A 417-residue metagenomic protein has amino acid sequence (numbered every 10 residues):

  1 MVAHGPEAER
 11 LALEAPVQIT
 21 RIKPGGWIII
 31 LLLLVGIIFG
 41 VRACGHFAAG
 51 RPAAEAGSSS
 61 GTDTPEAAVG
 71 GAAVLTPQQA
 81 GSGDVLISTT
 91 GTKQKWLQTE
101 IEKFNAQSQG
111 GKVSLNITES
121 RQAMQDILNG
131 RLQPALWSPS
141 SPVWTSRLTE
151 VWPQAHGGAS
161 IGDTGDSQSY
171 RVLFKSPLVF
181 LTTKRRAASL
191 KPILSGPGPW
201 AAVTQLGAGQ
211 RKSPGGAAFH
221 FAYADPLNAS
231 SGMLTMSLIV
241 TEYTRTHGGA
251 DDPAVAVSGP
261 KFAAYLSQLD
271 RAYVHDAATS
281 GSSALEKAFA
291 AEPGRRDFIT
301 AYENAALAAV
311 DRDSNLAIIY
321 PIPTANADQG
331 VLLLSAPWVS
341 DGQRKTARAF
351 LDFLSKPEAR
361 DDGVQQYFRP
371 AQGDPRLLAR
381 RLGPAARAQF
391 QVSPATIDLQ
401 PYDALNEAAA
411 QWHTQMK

Functional and structural regions predicted by a protein language model:
G5, F47-A218, D225-N228: N-terminal segment of the mature folded domain
G5-E66, Q78-G81, A336-K417: Extracellular/periplasmic juxtamembrane helices and adjacent flexible linkers that interface with membrane partners
Q94-I101, N105, R121-M124, P142-T145 (+11 more regions): Extracytoplasmic/secreted envelope proteins and their assembly/folding machinery, especially bacterial periplasmic
I101-G111, R131, S138-S141, L148-W152 (+10 more regions): Sec/Tat-exported extracytoplasmic proteins
G111-I117, A159-S169, A250-A254, D361-P375: Surface-exposed patches in mature extracellular/periplasmic domains of secreted proteins
G165-F180, A263-V274, R312-V339, Q343-K345: Periplasmic-binding protein-like
R185-P192, N228, E242-A250, P337-A347: Short helix-loop capping/hinge motifs at secondary-structure junctions, enriched in acidic/polar residues
S237-I319: Ligand-binding pocket segment of bilobal, Venus flytrap-like solute-binding proteins
